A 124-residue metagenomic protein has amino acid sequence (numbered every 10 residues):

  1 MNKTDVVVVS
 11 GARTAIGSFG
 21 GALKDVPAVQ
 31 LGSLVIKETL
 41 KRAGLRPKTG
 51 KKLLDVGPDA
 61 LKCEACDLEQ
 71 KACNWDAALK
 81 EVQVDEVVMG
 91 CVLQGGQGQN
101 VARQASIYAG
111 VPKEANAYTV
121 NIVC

Functional and structural regions predicted by a protein language model:
M1-T119: Conserved "HGTGT" condensation-loop signature of ketosynthase/thiolase-family condensing enzymes that catalyze
I122-C124: Active-site-proximal alpha-helical scaffold in enzymes
